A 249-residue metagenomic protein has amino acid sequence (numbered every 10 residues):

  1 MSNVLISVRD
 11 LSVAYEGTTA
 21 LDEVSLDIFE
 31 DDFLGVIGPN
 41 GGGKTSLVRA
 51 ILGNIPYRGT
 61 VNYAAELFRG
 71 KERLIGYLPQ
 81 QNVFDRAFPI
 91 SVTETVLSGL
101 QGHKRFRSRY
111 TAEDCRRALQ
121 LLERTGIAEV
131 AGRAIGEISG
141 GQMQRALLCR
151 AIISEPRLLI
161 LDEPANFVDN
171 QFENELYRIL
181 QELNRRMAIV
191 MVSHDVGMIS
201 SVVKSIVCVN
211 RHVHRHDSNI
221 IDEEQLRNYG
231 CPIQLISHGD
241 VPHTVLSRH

Functional and structural regions predicted by a protein language model:
I6, A20-E23, A131: Conserved structural motif at the start of ABC-family nucleotide-binding domains
I37-P39: The feature captures the beta-strand-to-loop junction immediately N-terminal to the Walker
P56-I75: Conserved ABC transporter NBD signature motif
Y110, A134-I138, Q142: Conserved ABC ATPase signature
A112-V130: Conserved ABC ATPase "signature" region
L159-E163: Catalytic Walker B motif of ABC-type/P-loop ATPase nucleotide-binding domains
I220-H249: ABC ATPase nucleotide-binding domains
